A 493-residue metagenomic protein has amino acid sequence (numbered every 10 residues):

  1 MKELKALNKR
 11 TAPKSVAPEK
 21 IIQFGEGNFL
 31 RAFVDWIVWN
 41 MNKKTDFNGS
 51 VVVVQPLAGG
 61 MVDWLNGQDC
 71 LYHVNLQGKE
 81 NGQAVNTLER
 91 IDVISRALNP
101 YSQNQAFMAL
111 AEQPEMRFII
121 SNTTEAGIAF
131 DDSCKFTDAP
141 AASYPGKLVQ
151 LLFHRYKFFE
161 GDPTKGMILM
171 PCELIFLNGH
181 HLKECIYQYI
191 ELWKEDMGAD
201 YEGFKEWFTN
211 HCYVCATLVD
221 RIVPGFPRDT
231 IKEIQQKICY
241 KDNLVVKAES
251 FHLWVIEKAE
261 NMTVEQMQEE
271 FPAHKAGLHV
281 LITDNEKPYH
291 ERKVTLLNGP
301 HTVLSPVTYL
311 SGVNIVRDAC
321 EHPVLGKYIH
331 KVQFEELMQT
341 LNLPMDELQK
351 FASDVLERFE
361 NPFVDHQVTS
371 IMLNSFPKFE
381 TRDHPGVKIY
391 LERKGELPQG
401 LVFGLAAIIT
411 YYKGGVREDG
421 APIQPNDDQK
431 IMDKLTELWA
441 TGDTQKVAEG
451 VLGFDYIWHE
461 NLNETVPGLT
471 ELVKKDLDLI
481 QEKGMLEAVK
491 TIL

Functional and structural regions predicted by a protein language model:
M1-L493: Substrate/ligand-engaging "lid" and interaction regions
